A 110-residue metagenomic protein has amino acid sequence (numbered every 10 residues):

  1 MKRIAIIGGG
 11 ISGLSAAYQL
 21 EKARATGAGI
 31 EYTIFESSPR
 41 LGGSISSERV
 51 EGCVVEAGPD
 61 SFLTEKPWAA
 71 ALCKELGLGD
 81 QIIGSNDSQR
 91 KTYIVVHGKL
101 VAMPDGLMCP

Functional and structural regions predicted by a protein language model:
M1-S12: Beta1/beta-strand and adjacent pyrophosphate-binding region of the FAD-binding site in flavoprotein oxidoreductases
A5-I6, I34, S61-F62: Conserved SAM-binding loop
G10-S15, S44-I45, D60: Gly/Ser/Thr-rich beta-alpha loop segments that engage phosphate groups in nucleotides
I11-S12, P39-R40, M108: Short, solvent-exposed loop/turn segments at secondary-structure junctions
A16-L20: Hydrophobic residues within alpha-helices that form the first helical element adjacent to the glycine-rich loop
E21-V50: Glycine-rich FAD pyrophosphate-binding loop
E51-P110: Dinucleotide-binding Rossmann-like beta1-alpha1 core, especially the glycine-rich loop that anchors the ADP
